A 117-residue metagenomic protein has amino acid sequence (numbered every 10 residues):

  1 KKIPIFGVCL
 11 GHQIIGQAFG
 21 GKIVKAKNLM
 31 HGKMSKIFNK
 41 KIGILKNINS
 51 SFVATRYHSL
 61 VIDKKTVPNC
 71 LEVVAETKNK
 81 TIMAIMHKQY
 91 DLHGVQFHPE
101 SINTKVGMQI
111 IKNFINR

Functional and structural regions predicted by a protein language model:
K1-N47, V53, I111-N113: Cysteine-nucleophile active-site neighborhood
C9, H58, H98: Histidine-centered divalent metal-coordination motifs
N28, N39, H87, F97-P99: Active-site donor-binding loop signature of nucleotide-sugar glycosyltransferases
M34-K36, I82-A84, G94: Conserved hydrophobic/aromatic beta-strand scaffold that supports enzyme active sites
G43-Q89: Catalytic beta-strand/loop cores that center a nucleophilic Ser/Cys/Thr and support acyl-enzyme chemistry
A54, L92-F97: Active-site-proximal beta-strand elements of phosphoester/diester hydrolases
L60-V61, E100-I102: Short histidine/acidic/glycine/proline-rich micro-motifs that form metal- and phosphate-coordinating active-site loops
I102-R117: Acyltransferase
